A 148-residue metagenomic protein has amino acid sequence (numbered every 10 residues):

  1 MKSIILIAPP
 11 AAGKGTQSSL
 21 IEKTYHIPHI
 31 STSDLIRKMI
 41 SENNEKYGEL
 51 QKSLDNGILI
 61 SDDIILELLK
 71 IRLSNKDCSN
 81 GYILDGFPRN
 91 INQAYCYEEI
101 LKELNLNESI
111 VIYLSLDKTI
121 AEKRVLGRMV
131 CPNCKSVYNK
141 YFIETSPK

Functional and structural regions predicted by a protein language model:
M1-K148: Glycine-rich phosphate-binding loop of ATP-dependent small-molecule kinases
